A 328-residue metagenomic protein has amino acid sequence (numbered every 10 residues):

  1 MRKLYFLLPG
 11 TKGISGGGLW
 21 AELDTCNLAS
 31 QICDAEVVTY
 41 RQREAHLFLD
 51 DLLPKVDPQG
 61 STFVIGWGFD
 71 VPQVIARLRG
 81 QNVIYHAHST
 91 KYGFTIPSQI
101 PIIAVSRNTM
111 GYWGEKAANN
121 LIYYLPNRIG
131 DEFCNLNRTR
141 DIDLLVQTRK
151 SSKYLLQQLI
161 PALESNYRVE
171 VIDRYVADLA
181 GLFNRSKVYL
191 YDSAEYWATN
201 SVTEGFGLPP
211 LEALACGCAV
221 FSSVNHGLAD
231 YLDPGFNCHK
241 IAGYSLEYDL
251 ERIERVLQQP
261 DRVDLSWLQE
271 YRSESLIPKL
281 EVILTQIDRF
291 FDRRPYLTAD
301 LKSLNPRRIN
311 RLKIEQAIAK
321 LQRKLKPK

Functional and structural regions predicted by a protein language model:
M1-W67, F221-L228, P234-L250, S273-N305 (+1 more regions): N-terminal pre-catalytic "stem/leader" segment of glycosyltransferase-like enzymes
K55-D57, T95-I96, G181-L182: Structural alpha-helical scaffold elements that stabilize or flank donor/cofactor-binding regions in carbohydrate
W67-I160: Catalytic core of nucleotide-activated saccharide and alditol-phosphate transferases
E170-R185, E195-A198: Conserved active-site histidine-acidic residue motif and adjacent donor-binding/catalytic loop of glycosyltransferases
A180, L208-A215, A229-D230: Short alpha-helical segment that forms part of, or immediately flanks, the ligand-binding pocket in carbohydrate-active
K187, G217: A short alpha->beta transition loop at the rim of the catalytic pocket in nucleotide-sugar-dependent
S193-G207, N225, A229-D230: Nucleotide-sugar-dependent
Q258-E274, A299: A short, well-ordered alpha-helix in the C-terminal region of glycosyltransferases
